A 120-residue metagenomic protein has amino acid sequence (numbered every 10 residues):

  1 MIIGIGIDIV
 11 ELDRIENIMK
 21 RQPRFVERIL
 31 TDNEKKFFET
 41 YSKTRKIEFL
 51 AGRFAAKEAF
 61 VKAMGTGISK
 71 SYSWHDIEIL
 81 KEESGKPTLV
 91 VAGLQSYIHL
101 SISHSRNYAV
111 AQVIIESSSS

Functional and structural regions predicted by a protein language model:
M1-S120: Core catalytic alpha/beta fold that binds nucleotide/phospho-ligands
